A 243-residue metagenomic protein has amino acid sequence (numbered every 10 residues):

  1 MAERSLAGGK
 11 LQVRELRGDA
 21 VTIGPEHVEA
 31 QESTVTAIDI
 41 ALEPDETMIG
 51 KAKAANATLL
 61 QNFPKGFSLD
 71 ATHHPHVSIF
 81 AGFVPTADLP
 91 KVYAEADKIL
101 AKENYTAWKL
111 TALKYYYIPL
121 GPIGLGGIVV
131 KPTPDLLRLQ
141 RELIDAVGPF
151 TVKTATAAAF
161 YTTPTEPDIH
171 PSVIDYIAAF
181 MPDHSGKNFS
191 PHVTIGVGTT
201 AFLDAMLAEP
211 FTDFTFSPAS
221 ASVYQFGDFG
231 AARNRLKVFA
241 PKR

Functional and structural regions predicted by a protein language model:
M1-E29: N-terminal amphipathic/basic-hydrophobic helices that include classical n-h-c signal peptides and signal-anchor
I23-L120, T133-S222, F226-D228, A232-R243: Basic, often amphipathic N-terminal segments
G127-P132: Short histidine-centered catalytic/ligand-binding loop motif
